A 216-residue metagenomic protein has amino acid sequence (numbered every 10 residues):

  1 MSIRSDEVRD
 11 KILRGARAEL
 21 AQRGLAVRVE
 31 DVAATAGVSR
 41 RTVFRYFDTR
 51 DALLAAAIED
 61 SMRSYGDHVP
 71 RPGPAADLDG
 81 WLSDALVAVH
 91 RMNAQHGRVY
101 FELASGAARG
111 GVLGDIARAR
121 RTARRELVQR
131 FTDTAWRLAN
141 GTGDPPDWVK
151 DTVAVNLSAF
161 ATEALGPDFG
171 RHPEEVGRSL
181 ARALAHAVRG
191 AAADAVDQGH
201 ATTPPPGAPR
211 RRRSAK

Functional and structural regions predicted by a protein language model:
M1-T35, D51-A52, R213-S214: Basic, helix-initiating cap at the start of DNA-binding domains
A16, F47, A57-I58: DNA major-groove recognition helix of helix-turn-helix
A21-Q22, V27, A34, A55-A85: Amphipathic alpha-helical linker/stalk segments
G37-F47: Short hydrophobic/aromatic patch on the recognition helix
E59, G80-G106, E126: Helical hydrophobic small-molecule/effector-binding pocket
R91-Q95, F101-E102, V112-N140, D147-D151 (+2 more regions): Amphipathic alpha-helical packing segments from all-alpha helical-bundle domains
A135-A183, A191-K216: Hydrophobic/aromatic-rich alpha-helical bundle segments in the mid-to-C-terminal region
